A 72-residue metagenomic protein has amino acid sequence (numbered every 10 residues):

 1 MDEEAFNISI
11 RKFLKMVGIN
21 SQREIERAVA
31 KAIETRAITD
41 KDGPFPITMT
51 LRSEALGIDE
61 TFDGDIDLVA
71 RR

Functional and structural regions predicted by a protein language model:
E4-R11, R27-A30, E34-R72: N-terminal intrinsically disordered, cationic/polar leader segments that include organellar targeting peptides
L14-V17: Acidic, low-complexity intrinsically disordered segments
I19-Q22, I38: Alpha-helix boundary/capping and short turn/kink residues
